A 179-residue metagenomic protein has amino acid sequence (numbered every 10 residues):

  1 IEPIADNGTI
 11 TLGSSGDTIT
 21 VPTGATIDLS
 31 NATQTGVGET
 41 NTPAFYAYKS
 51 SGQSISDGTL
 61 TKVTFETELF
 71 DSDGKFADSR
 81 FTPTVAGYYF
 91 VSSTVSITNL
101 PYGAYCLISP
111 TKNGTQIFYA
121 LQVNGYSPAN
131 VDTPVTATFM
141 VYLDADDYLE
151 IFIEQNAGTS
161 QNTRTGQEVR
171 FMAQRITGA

Functional and structural regions predicted by a protein language model:
I1-G36, A157: Beta-strand-rich receptor-binding modules of extracellular spikes/adhesins
L29-G103, T115-Q116, Q122-S127, T159-A179: Terminal (often C-terminal
P83, M140-L143: Short, flexible loop/turn segments at beta-strand junctions in immunoglobulin-like and fibronectin type III
G87-I97, P134-A137, D147-Q155: Extracellular beta-strand-rich recognition modules
I108-K112: Conserved aromatic beta-strand anchor motif in extracellular beta-sandwich/beta-rich domains
G125-T133, L143: Short proline/glycine- and polar residue-rich coil/turn motifs
